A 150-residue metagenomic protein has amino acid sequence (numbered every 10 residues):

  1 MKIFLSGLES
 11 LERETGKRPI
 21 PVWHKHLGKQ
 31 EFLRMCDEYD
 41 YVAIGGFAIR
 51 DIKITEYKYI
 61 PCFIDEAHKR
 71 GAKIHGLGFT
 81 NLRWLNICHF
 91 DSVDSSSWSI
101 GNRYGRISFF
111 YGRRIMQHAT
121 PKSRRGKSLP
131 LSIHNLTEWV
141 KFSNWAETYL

Functional and structural regions predicted by a protein language model:
M1-K29, R34, Y41, G46-A48: Active-site beta->alpha loop and helix N-cap motifs at the rims of alpha/beta catalytic domains
K2-R13, Y59-H75, N81-L150: Alpha/beta catalytic cores of nucleotide-metabolism and tRNA/nucleoside-modifying enzymes
P21-K25, I44-G46, I74-F79, S95-S97: Short His-Asn-centered micro-motif
L27-Q30, D51, L82-R83, G101: A short acidic, often aromatic-flanked loop/helix-cap motif at beta-alpha or helix-coil junctions that lines enzyme
Q30-D37, L85-H89: Short loop/helix-cap segments at secondary-structure boundaries that form the rim of catalytic
C36-E38, F109-F110: Short, surface-exposed amphipathic charged segments that create phosphate/polyanion-binding patches used for binding
D40, G45-D51, S96-G105: Short, acidic/turn-prone active-site loops that include or flank metal/cofactor- and phosphate-binding residues
